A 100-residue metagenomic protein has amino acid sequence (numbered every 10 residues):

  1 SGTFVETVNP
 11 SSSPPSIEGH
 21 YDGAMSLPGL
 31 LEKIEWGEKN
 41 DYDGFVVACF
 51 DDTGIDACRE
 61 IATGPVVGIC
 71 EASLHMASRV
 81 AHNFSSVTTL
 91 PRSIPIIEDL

Functional and structural regions predicted by a protein language model:
S1-P28, T89-L100: N-terminal glycine-rich anion-binding loop in soluble enzyme alpha/beta folds
E6-V8, V46-V47, V66-I69: General beta-strand structural signal in soluble alpha/beta enzymes
A24-D41: Short, well-structured alpha-helical segments in soluble
K39-C49: Periplasmic-binding protein-like
D51-I61: Acidic/His-rich segments in extracytoplasmic proteins that coordinate ligands and/or metal ions
T53-I55, L74, I94: Short, well-ordered alpha-helical microsegments
R59-V80: Short, acidic/small-residue loops that bind anionic groups at enzyme active sites
F84-V87: Conserved beta-strand elements of the Class I
